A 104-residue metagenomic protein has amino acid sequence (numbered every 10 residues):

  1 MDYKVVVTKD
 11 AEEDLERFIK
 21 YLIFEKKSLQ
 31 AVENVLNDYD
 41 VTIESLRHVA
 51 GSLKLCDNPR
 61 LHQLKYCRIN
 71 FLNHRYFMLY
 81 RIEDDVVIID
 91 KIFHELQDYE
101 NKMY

Functional and structural regions predicted by a protein language model:
M1-D40: Arg/Lys-rich, positively charged N-terminal/basic patches that mediate binding to nucleic acids
T8, E12-D14, T42, L53 (+2 more regions): A broad, structure-centric signal for solvent-exposed, well-ordered loop/edge residues that line or flank functional
D38-V49: Compact soluble domain cores
H48-D84: Basic/aromatic recognition patch in beta-strand/loop cores that engages polyanionic ligands
F71-Y104: Enriched for short, Lys/Arg-rich terminal
